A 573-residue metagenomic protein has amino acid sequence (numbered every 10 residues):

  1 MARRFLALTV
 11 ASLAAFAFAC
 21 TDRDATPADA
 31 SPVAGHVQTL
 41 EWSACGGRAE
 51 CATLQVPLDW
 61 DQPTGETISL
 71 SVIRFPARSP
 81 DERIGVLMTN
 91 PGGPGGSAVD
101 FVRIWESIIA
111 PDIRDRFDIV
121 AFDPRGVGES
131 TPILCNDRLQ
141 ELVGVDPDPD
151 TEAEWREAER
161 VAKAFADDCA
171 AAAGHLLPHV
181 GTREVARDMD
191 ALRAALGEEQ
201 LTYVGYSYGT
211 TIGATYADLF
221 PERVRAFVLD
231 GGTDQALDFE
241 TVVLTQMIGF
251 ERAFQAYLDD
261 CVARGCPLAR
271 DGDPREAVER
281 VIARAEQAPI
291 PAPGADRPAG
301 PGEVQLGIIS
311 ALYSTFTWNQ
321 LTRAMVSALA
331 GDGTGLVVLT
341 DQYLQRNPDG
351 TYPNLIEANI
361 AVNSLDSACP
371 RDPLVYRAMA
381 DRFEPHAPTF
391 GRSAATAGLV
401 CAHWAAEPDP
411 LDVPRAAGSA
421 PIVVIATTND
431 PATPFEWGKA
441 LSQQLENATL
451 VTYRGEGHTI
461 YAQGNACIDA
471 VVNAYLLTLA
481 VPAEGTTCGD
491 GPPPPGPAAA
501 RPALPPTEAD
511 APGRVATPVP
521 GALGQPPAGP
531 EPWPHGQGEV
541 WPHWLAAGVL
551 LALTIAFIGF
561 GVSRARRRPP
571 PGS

Functional and structural regions predicted by a protein language model:
R3-F5, C20-R156, G272-V281, A295 (+6 more regions): Catalytic-loop region of hydrolases
L134-P147, T215-R280, R323-P348: A catalytic-pocket lid/entrance helix-loop region that shapes and gates access to the active site across common
V145, R275-A420, G464, P494-P497 (+3 more regions): Alpha/beta-hydrolase fold active-site neighborhood
D168-H175, A186-Q200: Conserved acidic catalytic loop of the alpha/beta-hydrolase fold
E198-Y208: Alpha/beta-hydrolase fold nucleophile elbow
A432-E436: Conserved alpha/beta-hydrolase "acid-adjacent" motif
R454-I460: Histidine-bearing beta->alpha loop at or near hydrolase active sites
V549-S573: C-terminal membrane-anchoring or membrane-association module
